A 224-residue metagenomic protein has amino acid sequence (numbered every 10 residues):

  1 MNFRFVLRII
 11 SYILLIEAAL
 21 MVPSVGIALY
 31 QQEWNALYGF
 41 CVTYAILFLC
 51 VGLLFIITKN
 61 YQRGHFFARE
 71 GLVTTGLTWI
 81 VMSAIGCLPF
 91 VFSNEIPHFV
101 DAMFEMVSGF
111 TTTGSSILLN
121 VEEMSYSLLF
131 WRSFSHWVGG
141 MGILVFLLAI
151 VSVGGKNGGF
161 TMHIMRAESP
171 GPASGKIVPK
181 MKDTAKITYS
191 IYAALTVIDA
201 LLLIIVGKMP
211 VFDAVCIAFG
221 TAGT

Functional and structural regions predicted by a protein language model:
M1-T224: Membrane-proximal intracellular helices of multi-pass ion channels
